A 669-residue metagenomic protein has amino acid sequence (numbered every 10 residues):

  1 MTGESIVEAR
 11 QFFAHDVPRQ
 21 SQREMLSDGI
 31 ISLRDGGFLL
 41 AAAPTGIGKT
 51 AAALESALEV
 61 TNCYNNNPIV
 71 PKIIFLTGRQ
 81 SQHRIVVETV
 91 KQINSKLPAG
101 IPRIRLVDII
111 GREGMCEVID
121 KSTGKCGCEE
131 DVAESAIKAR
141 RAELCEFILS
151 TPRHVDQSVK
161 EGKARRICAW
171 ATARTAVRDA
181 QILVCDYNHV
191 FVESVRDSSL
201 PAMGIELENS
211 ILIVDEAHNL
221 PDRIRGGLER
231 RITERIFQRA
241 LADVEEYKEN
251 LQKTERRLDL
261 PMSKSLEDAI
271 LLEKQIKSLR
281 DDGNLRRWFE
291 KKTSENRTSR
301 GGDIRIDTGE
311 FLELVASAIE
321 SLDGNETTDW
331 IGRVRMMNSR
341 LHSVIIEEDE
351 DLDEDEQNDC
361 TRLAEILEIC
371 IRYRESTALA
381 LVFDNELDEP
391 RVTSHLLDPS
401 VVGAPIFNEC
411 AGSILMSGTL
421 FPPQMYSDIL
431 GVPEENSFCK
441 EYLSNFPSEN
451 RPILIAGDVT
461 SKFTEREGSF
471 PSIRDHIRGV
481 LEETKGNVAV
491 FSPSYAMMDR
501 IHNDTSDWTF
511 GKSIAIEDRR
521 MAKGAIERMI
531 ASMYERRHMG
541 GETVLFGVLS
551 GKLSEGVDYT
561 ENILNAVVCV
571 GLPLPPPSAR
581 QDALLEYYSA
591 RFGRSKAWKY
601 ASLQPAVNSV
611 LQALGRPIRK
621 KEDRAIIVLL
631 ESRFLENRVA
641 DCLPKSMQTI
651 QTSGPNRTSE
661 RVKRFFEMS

Functional and structural regions predicted by a protein language model:
M1-A42: Conserved pre-motif I regulatory segment
T2-F12, T61-L183, Y187-F191, A242-S263 (+4 more regions): A substrate-engagement module of RecA-like helicase motors
D35-S56: Walker A/P-loop
A53-E55, E59, R84, E88 (+5 more regions): Signature of the SF2 helicase/ATPase Hel1-core->accessory helical subdomain module
S158-R178, F191-A202, G324-D458, G468-S469 (+1 more regions): A contiguous, basic/glycine-rich beta-loop/short-helix subdomain that forms a polymer-engagement track
P405, D458-P493: Conserved interdomain hinge at the start of the Helicase C-terminal
G457-G468, E517-F634: Conserved RecA-like P-loop NTPase helicase motor core
P493-D518: Conserved helicase motor "Helicase C" RecA-like lobe of SF1/SF2 P-loop NTPases
